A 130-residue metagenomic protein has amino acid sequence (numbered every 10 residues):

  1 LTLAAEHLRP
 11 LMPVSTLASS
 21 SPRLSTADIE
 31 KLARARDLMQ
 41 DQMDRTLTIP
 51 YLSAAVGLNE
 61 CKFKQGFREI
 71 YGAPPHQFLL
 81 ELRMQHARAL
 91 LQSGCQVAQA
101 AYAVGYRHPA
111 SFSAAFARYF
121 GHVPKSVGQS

Functional and structural regions predicted by a protein language model:
L1-A4, K64: Hydrophobic alpha-helical core bundles mediating ligand binding, dimerization, or RNAP-core interactions
A4-D37, D41, E69, A73-P74: Short, Lys/Arg-enriched, Trp-marked, Pro/Gly-tolerant hinge/linker segments that flank
K31, K62-K64, K125: A general lysine-centric signal
L32-Y51, R68-R107, Q129-S130: Terminal helix-turn-helix DNA-binding modules in bacterial transcription factors
A55, R107, S111: Short, basic interhelical loop/turn and adjoining N-cap of the next helix at nucleic-acid- or acidic-partner-contacting
F63, F67, S111-F112, F116: Short hydrophobic/aromatic patch on the recognition helix
A73-P75, F120-P124: Short, solvent-exposed alpha-helical "recognition" segments
